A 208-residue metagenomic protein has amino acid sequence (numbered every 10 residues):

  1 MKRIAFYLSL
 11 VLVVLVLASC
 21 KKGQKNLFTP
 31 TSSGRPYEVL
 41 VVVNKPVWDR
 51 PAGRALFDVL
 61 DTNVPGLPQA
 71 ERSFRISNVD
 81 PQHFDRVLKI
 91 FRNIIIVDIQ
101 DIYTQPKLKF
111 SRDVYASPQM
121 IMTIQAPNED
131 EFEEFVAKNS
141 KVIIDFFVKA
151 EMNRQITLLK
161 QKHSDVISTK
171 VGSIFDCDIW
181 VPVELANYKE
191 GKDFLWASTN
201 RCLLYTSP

Functional and structural regions predicted by a protein language model:
M1-L8: Bacterial N-terminal signal peptides that target proteins for export
A18-S19: C-terminal motif of bacterial Sec signal peptides marking the signal peptidase cleavage site
K25-V43, V47-D49, D58, Q100-I167: Solvent-exposed alpha-helical segments and adjacent loops that form catalytic or protein-interaction surfaces
N26-V97, D101: Start-of-domain marker
G34, V47-D49, D58, T62 (+2 more regions): N-terminal "mature-domain start" segment
E190, L195-T199: Extended amphipathic alpha-helical interaction segments
Y205-P208: Conserved small/polar residues in nucleotide/adenosyl-binding loops
